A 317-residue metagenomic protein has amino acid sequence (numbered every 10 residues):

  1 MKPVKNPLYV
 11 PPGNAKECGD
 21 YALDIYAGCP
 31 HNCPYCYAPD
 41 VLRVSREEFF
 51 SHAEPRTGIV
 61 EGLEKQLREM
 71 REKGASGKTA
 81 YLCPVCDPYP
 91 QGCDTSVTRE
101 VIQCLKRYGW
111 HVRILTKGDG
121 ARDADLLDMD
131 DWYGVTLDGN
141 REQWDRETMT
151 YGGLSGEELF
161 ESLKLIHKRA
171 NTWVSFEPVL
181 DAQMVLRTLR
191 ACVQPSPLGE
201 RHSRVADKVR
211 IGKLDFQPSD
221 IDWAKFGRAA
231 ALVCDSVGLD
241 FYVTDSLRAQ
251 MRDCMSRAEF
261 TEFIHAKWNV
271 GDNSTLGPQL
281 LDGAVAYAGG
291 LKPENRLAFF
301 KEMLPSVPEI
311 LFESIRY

Functional and structural regions predicted by a protein language model:
M1-S76: N-terminal [4Fe-4S]-dependent radical SAM core
M1-Y9, M184-Y317: Auxiliary Fe-S-binding modules of radical SAM enzymes
Y35-Y37, L126, D253-S256: Short aromatic-enriched loop/helix-cap "lid" or pocket-rim segments at secondary-structure transitions that line
P39-V41, C93, L137, L291: Generic alpha-helical secondary structure signal
S45-R46, T148, M255-A258: Surface-exposed, active-site-proximal loop segments in enzymatic domains
V60-D240, T244, A249: Conserved AdoMet/S-adenosylmethionine-binding subsite of the radical SAM
